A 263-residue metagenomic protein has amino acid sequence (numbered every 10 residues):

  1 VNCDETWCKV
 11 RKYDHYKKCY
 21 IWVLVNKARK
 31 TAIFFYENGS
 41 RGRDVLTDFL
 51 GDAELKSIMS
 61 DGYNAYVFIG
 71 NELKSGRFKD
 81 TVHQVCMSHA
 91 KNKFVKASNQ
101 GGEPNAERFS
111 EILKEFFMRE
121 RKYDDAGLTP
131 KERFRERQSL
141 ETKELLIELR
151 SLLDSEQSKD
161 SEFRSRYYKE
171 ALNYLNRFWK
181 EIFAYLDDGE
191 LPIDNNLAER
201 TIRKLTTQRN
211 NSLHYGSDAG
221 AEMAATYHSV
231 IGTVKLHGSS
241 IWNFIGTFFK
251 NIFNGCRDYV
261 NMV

Functional and structural regions predicted by a protein language model:
V1-V263: Catalytic center-proximal scaffold of phosphoryl-transfer enzymes
